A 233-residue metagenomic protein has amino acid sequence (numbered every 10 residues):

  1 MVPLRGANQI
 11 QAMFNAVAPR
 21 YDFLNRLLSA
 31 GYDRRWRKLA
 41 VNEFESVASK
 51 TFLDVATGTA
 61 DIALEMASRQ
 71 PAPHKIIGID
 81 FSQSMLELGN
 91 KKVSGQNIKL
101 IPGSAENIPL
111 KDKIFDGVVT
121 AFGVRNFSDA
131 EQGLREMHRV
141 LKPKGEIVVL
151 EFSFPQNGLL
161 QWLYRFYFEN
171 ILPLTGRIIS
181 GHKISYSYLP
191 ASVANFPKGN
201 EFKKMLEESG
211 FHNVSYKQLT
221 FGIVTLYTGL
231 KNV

Functional and structural regions predicted by a protein language model:
M1-D22, F168, I179: N-terminal, positively charged/glycine-rich alpha-helical extensions of SAM-dependent methyltransferases
N8, L150-M205, S209, S215: C-terminal alpha-helical "lid/dimerization" subdomain adjacent to the S-adenosyl-L-methionine
Y21, V118-V119: Hydrophobic beta-strand segment of the Class I
A30-K50, E65: Conserved alpha-helix/loop element of class I SAM-dependent methyltransferases that forms part of the SAM/SAH-binding
T51-N107: Class I SAM-dependent methyltransferase SAM/SAH-binding core
E106-G117: A short acidic, Gly/Pro-enriched loop at the edge of an enzyme's catalytic core that lines a small-molecule cofactor
E131-E146: A short glycine-rich, Lys/Arg-flanked "PGG" loop and its adjoining helix->strand segment in the class I
S209-V233: Core SAM-dependent methyltransferase catalytic element
